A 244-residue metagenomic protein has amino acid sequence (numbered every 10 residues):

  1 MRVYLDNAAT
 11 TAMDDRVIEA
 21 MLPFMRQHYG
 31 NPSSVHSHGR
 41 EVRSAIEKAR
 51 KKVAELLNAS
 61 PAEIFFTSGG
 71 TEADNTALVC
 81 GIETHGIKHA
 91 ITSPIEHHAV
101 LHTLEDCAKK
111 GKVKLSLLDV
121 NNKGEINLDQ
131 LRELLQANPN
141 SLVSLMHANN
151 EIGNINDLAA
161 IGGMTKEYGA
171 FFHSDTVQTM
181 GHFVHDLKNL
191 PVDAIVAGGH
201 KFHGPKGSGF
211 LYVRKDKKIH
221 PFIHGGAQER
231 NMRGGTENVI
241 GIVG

Functional and structural regions predicted by a protein language model:
M1-G244: Pyridoxal 5′-phosphate
